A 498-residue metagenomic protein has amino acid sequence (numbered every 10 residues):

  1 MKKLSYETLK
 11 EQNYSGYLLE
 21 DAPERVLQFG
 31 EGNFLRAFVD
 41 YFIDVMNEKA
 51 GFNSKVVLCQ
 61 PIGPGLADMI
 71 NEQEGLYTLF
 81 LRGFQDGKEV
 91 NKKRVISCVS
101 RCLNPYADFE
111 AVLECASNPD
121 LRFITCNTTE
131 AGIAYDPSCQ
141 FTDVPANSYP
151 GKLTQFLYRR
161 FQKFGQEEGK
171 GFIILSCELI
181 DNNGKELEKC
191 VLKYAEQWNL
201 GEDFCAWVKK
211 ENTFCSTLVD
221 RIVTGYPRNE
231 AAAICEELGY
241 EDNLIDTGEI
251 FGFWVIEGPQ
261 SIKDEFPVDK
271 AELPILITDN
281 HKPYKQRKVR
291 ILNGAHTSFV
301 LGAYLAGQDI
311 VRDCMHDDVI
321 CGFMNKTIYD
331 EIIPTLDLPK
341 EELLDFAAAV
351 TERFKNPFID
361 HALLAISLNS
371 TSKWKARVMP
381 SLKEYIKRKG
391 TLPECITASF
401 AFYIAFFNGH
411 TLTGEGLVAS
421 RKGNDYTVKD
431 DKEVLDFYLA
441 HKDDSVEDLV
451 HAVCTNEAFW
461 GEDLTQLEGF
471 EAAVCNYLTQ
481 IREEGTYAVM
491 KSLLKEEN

Functional and structural regions predicted by a protein language model:
M1-N498: Substrate/ligand-engaging "lid" and interaction regions
